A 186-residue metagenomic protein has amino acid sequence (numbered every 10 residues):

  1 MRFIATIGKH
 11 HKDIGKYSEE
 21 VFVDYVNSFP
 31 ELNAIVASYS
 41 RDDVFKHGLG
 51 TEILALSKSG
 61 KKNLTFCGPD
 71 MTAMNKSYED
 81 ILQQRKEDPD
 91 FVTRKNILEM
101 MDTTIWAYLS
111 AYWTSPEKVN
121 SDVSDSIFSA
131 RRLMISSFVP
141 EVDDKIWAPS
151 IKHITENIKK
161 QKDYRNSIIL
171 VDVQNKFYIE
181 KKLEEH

Functional and structural regions predicted by a protein language model:
M1-H186: Compositional signal for N-terminal targeting/processing segments
